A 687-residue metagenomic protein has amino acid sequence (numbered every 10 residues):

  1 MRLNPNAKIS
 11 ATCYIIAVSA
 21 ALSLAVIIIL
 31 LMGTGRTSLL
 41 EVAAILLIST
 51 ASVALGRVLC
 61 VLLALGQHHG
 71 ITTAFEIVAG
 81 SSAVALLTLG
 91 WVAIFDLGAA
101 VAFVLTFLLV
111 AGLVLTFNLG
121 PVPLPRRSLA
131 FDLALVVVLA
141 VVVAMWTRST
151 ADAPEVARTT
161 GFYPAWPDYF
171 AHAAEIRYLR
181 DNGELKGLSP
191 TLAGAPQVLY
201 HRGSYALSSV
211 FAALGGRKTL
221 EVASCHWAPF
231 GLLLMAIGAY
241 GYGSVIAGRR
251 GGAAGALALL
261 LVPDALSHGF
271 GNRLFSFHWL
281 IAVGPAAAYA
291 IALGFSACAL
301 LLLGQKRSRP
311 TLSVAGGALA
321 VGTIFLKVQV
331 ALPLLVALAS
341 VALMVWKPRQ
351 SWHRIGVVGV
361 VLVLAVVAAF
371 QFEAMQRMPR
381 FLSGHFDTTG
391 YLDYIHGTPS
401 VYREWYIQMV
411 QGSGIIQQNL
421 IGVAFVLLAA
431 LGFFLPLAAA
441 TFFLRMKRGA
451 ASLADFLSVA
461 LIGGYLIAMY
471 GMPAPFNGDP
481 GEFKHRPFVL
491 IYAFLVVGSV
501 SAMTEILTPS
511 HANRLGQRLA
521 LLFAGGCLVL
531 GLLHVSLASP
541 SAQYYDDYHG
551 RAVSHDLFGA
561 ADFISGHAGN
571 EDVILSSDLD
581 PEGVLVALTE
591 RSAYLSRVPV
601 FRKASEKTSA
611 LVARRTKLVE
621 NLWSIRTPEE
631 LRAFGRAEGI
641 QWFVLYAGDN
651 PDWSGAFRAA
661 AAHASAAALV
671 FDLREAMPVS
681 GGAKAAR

Functional and structural regions predicted by a protein language model:
M1-L129: Membrane-embedded, hydrophobic transmembrane alpha-helices
S38-A43, E155-D168, H268-A288, A374-L427 (+2 more regions): Membrane-helix boundary/interfacial segments in multi-pass membrane proteins
V92, L312-L326, A339: Membrane-interface alpha helices of multi-pass inner-membrane proteins
L119-A130, R307-T311, V345-G356, L437-L466 (+2 more regions): Membrane-interface helix-loop-helix junctions at transmembrane boundaries of multi-pass membrane enzymes, predominantly
L139-L293, V328, Q543-R551: Active-site lumenal/periplasmic loops and adjacent helix-entry segments of GT-C-fold, multi-pass membrane
G243, L300, A337-L338, L343-V345 (+2 more regions): Hydrophobic, aromatic-rich transmembrane alpha-helices and their immediate juxtamembrane boundary segments
P333-V363: Perimembrane helix-loop-helix junctions
K447-A450, E505, P509-R687: Extracytoplasmic
